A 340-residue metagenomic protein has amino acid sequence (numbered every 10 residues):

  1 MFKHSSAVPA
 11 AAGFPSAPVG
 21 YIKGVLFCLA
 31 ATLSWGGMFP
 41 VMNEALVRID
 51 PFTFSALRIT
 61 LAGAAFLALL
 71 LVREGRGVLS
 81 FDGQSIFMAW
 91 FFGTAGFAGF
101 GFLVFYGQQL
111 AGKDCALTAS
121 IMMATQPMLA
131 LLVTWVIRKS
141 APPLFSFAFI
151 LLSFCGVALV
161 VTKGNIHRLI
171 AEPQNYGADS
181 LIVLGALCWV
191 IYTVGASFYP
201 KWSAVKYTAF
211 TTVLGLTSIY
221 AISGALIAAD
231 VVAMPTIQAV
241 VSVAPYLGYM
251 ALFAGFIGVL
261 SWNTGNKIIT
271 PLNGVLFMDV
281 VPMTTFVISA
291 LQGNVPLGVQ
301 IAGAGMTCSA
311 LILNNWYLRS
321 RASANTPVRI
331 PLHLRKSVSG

Functional and structural regions predicted by a protein language model:
F2-A17, I59, V243, M278-G340: C-terminal-most transmembrane helix of multi-pass membrane proteins
F2-A56, R168-F198, A221, T285-I288 (+1 more regions): Glycine-/small-residue-enriched transmembrane alpha-helix faces in small-molecule transporters and effluxers
F2-A7, K23, R48-G99, P127-T134 (+4 more regions): Transmembrane alpha-helices of multi-pass small-molecule transport proteins
G20-G24, R48-F52, A56, F81-I86 (+3 more regions): Juxtamembrane helix-entry segments on the extracytoplasmic side of multipass membrane proteins
S34, M38-F39, L71-L117, L159 (+1 more regions): Specific transmembrane alpha-helical segments of multi-pass solute transporters/efflux pumps, especially DMT/EamA
S55-L57, G101, C115-T125, G195-T217 (+1 more regions): Helix-helix packing/entry segments at the starts of transmembrane helices
A65, L69-L70, Q126-L151, M283-A302: C-terminal transmembrane-helix exit sites in multi-pass transporters
F66, P142-G164, D279, V299-L318: Hydrophobic transmembrane alpha-helices of multi-pass small-molecule transport proteins
